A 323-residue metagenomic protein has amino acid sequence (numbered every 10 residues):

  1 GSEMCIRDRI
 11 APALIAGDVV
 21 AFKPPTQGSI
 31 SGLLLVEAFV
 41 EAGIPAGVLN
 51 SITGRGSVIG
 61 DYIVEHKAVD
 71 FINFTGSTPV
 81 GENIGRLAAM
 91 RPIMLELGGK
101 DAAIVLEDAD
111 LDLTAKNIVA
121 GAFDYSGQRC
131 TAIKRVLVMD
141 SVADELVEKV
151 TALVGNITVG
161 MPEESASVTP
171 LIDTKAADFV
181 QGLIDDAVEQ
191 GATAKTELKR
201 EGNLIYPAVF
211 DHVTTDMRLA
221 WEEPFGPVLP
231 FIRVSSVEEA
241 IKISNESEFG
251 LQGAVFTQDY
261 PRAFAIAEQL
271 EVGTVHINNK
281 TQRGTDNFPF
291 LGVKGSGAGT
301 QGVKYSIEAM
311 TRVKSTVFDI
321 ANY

Functional and structural regions predicted by a protein language model:
S2-L113, V234: Rossmann-like NAD(P) dinucleotide-binding subdomain of oxidoreductase/dehydrogenase enzymes
V19-A21, A194, T274: A short hydrophobic/small-residue beta-strand
G32-L35, I63, I84, L146 (+3 more regions): Hydrophobic packing residues within well-ordered alpha-helices of enzyme cores
E41-P45, N156-I157, M217: Short helix-capping segments at alpha-helix termini
R55, T75, G121, T257 (+1 more regions): Conserved residues at the C-terminal ends of beta-strands
V69, I104, I184, E201-Y323: Conserved C-terminal structural/oligomerization subdomain of aldehyde/semialdehyde dehydrogenase
F71, P79-T214, I277, N322: ALDH superfamily catalytic-core signature
